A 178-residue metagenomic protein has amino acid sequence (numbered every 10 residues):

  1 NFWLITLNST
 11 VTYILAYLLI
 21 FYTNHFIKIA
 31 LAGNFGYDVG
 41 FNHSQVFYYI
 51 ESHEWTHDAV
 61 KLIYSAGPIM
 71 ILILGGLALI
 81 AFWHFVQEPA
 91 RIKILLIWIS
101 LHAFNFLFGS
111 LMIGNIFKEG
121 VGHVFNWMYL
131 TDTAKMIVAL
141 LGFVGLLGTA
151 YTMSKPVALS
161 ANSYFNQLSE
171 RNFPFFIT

Functional and structural regions predicted by a protein language model:
N1-T178: Hydrophobic transmembrane alpha-helices and their immediate loop junctions in multi-pass integral membrane proteins
